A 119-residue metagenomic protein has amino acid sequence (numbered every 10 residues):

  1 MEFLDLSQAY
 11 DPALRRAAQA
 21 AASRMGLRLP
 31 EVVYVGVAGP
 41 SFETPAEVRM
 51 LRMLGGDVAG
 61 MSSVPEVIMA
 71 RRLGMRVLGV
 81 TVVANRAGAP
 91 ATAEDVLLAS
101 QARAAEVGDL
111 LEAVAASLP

Functional and structural regions predicted by a protein language model:
M1-A84, E94-P119: Glycine-rich phosphate- or other oxyanion-binding loops that anchor nucleotides, phosphorylated ligands
R86-P90: Short acidic/His/Gly/Ser-rich catalytic and metal-binding motifs that mark active-site loops of diverse hydrolases
